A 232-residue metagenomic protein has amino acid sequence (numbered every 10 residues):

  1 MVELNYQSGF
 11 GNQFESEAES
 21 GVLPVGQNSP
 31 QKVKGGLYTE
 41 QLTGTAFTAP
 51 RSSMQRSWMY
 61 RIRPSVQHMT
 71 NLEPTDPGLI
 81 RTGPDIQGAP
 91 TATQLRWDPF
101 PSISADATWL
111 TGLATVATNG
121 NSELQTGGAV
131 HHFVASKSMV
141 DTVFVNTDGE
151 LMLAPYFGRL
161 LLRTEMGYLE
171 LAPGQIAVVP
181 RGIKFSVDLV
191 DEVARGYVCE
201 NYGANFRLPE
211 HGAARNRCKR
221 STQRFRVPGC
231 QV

Functional and structural regions predicted by a protein language model:
M1-V232: Jelly-roll (double-stranded beta-helix
